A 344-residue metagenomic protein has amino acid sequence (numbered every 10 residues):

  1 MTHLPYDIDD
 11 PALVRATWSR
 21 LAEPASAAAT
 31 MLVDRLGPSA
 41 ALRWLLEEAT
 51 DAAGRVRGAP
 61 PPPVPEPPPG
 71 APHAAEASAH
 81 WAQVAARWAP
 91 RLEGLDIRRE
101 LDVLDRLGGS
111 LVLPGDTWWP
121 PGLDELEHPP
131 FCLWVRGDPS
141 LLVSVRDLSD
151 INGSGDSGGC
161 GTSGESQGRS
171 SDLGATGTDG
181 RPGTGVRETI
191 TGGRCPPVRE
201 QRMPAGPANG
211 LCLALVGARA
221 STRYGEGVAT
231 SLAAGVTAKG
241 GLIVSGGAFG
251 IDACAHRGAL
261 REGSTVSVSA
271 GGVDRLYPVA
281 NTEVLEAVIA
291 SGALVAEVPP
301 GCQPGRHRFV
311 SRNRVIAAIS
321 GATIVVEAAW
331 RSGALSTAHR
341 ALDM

Functional and structural regions predicted by a protein language model:
M1-A12, E23, L107, L113-M344: Glycine-biased, small-residue-rich flexible motifs in mid-sequence functional cores and linkers
M1-W118, N152, S163-E165, D172 (+1 more regions): Short, small/acidic-rich helices and loops at N termini and domain boundaries of DNA replication/processing enzymes
